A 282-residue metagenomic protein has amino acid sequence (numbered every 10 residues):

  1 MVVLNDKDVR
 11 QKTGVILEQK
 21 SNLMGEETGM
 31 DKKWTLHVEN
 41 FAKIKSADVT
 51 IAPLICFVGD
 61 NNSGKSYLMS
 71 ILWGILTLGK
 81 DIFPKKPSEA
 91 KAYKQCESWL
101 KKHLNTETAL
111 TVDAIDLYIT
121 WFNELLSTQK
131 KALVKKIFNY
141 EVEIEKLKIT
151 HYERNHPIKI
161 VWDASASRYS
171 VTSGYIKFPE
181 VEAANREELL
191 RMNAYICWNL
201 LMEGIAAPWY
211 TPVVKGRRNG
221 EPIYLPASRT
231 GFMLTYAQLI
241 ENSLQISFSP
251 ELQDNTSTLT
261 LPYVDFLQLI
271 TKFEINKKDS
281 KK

Functional and structural regions predicted by a protein language model:
M1-L259: P-loop NTPase switch/coupling surface
Q253-T271: Aromatic- and Gly/Pro-rich amphipathic surface segment
Q268, F273-K282: ABC-family P-loop ATPase nucleotide-binding domains
